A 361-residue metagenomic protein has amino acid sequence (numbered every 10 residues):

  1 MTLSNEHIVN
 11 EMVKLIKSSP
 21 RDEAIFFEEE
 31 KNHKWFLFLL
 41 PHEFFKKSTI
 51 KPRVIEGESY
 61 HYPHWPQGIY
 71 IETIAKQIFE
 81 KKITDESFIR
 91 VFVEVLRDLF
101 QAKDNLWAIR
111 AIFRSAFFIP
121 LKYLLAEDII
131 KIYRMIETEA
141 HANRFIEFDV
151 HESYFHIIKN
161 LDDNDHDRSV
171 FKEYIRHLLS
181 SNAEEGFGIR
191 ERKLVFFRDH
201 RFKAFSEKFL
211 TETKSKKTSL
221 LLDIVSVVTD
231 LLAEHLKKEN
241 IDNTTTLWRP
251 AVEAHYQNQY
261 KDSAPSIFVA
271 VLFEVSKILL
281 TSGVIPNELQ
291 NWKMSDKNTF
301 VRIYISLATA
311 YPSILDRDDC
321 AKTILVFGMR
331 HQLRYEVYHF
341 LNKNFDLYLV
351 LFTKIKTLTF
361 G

Functional and structural regions predicted by a protein language model:
T2-G361: Extended alpha-helical scaffold segments
